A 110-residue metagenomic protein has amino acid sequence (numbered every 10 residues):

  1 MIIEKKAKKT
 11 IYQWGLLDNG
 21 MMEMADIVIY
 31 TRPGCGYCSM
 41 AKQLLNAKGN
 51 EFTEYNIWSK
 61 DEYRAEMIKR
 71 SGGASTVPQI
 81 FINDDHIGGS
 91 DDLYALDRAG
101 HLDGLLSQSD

Functional and structural regions predicted by a protein language model:
M1-K5: Extreme N-terminal basic, low-complexity initiation segments that serve as generic localization/processing leaders
K6-E23: Short, Lys/Arg-enriched N-terminal segments with co-localized hydrophobic residues within the first ~10-30 amino acids
E23-D26, I68-K69, D91, L106-D110: C-terminal alpha-helical interaction module
E23-N50: Local sequence-structure signature of Cys/Sec-based thiol-disulfide redox active-site neighborhoods
I57-G73: Thioredoxin-like thiol-disulfide oxidoreductase module
G72-F81, D91: Structural micro-motif
D85-Q108: Non-catalytic, surface beta->alpha helical segment in thiol-disulfide oxidoreductase systems
